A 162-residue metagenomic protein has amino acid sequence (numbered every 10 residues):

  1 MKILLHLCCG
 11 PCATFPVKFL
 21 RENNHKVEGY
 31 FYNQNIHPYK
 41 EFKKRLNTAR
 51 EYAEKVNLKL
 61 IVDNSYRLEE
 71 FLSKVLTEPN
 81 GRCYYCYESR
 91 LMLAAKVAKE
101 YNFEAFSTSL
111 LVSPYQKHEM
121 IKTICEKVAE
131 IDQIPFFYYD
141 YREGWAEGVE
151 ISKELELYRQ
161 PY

Functional and structural regions predicted by a protein language model:
M1-Y162: Nucleotide-activated chemistry modules centered on ATP-dependent adenylation/adenylyltransferase
